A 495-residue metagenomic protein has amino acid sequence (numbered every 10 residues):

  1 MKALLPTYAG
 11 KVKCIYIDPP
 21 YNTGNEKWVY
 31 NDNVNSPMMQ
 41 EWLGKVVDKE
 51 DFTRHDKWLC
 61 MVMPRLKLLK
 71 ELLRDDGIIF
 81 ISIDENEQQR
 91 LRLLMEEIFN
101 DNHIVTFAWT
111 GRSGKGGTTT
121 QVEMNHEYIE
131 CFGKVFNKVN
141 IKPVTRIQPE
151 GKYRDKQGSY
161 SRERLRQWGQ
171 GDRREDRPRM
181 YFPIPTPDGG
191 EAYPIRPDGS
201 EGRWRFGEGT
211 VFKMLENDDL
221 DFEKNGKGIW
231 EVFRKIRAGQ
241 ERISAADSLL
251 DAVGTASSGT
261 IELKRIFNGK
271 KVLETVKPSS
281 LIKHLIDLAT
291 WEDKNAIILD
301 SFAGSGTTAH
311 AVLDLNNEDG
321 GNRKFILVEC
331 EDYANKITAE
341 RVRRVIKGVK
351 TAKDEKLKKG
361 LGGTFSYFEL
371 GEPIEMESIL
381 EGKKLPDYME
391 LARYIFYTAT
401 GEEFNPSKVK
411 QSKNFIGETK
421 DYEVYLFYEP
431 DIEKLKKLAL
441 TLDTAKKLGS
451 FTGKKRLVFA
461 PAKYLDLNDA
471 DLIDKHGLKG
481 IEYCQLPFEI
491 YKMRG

Functional and structural regions predicted by a protein language model:
M1-P6, R54-K57, K270-K271: Asp/Glu-centered strand-loop micro-motifs enriched in Gly/Pro and often flanked by an aromatic residue
L4-K13, Y21-N22, E26, M63-I78 (+5 more regions): Accessory, often C-terminal, charged low-complexity segments
K13, P20-M61, R65, R74-D76: Mobile active-site "lid"/loop adjacent to the S-adenosyl-L-methionine
I17-P19, S301: Conserved beta-strand/loop positions that form the S-adenosyl-L-methionine
G24, G306-H310: Glycine-rich SAM-binding Motif I of class I
V34-G44, L250-E262, V312: Active-site-adjacent bridging/hinge elements
S257-V276: Class I SAM-dependent transferase core
N295-G304: Conserved class I S-adenosyl-L-methionine
